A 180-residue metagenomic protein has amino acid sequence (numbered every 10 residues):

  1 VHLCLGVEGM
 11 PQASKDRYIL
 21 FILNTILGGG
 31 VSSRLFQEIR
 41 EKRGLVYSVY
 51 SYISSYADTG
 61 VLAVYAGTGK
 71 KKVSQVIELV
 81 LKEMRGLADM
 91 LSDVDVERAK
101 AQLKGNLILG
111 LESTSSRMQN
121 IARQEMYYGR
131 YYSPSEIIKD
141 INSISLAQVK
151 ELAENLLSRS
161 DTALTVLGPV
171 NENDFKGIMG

Functional and structural regions predicted by a protein language model:
V1-R34: His/Glu-based metal-binding/catalytic segments typifying zinc-dependent metallopeptidases
L5, F21-L23, I39, V64 (+4 more regions): Buried hydrophobic packing residues in well-ordered domains
V7-G9, A66-T68, V166-P169: Short beta-strand-to-loop capping motifs
S14-D16, K72-Q75, E172-K176: Short, conserved charged micro-motifs
I26-L45, Y56: M16/MPP (pitrilysin/insulinase) zinc-metallopeptidase core fold and M16-derived inactive scaffolds
Y50, S54-G110, M179-G180: M16/insulysin-pitrilysin zinc metalloprotease superfamily fold
G86, K104-G180: C-terminal regions of mature proteins
